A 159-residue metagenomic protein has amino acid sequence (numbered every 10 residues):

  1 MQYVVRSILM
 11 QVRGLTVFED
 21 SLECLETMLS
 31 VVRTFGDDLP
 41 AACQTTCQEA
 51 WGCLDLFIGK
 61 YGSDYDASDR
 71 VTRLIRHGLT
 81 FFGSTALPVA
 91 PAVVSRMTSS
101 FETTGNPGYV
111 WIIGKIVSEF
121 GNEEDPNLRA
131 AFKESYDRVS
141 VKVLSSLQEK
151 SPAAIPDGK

Functional and structural regions predicted by a protein language model:
M1-K159: Karyopherin-beta/Importin-beta family HEAT-repeat alpha-solenoid scaffold
